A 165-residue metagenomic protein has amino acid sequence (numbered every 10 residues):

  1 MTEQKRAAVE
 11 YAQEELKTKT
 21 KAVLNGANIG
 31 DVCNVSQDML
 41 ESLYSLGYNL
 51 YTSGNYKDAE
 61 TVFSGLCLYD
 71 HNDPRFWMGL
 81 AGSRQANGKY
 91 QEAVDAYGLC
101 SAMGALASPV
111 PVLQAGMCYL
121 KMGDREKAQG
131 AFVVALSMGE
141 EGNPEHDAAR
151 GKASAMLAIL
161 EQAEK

Functional and structural regions predicted by a protein language model:
M1-D38: Long, contiguous interaction/recruitment modules in multidomain scaffold/adaptor proteins
T2-E3, E161-K165: Short acidic DE-rich linear segments
Q37-V110: Alpha-helical adaptor scaffolds
S45, G79, Q114, G151-K152 (+1 more regions): "A position-specific structural signal for the A-helix of alpha-solenoid helical repeats
T52, A86, K121, M156-I159 (+1 more regions): Register position in tetratricopeptide repeats
P74, A105-P111, S137-A153: Boundary/linker segments of alpha-helical solenoid repeat arrays
G82-Q85, V110-K121, V134-A135: Hydrophobic alpha-helical segments of small multi-pass membrane proteins
L120-N143, G151, A155-A158: TPR/TPR-like (Sel1-like) alpha-helical repeat modules
